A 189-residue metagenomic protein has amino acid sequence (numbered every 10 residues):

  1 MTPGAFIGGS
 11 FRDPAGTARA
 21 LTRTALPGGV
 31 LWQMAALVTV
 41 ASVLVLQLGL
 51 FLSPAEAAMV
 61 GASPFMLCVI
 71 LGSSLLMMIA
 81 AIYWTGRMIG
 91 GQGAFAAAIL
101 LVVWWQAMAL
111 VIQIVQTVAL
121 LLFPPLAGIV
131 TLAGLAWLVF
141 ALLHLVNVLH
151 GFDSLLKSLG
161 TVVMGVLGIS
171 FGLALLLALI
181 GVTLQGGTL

Functional and structural regions predicted by a protein language model:
M1-A96: Selected alpha-helical membrane-embedding segments in polytopic membrane proteins
S10, L142, F171-L175: Short, hydrophobic-biased amphipathic alpha-helical segments
V38-L46, L71-L75, I79, W105-Q113 (+2 more regions): Hydrophobic alpha-helical transmembrane segments in multi-pass membrane proteins
V45-A58, G91, Q113-L122, L176-G181: Transmembrane helix-loop junctions in multi-pass membrane proteins
L67-C68, A127-I129, G172: A short, structure-level motif marking secondary-structure boundaries and short turns
Y83, Q92-L167: Hydrophobic alpha-helical transmembrane segments and adjacent short intramembrane/lumenal linkers of inner/organellar
L173-L189: Juxtamembrane boundary at the C-terminal end of a transmembrane helix
